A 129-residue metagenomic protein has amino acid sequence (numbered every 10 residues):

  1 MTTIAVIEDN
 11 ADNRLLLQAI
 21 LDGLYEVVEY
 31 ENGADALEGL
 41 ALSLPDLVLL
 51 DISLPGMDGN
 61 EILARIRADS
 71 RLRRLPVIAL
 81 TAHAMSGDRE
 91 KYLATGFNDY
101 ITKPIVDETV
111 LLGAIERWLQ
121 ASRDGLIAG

Functional and structural regions predicted by a protein language model:
N10-E29: Two-component/phosphorelay signaling modules centered on CheY-like receiver
E29-L47: Acidic, metal-coordinating helix/loop segments flanking the phosphotransfer/catalytic sites of two-component signaling
L44-D46, R71-P76: His-Asp phosphorelay/catalytic-motif detector in bacterial-type signaling
D51, T81: Active-site residues of response regulator receiver
P55, A64, R73, M85 (+1 more regions): The feature encodes the CheY-like receiver
N98: Short, glycine/charged-rich "phosphate-handling" switch motifs in NTP-dependent and phosphotransfer domains
P104-I115: C-terminal output helix
